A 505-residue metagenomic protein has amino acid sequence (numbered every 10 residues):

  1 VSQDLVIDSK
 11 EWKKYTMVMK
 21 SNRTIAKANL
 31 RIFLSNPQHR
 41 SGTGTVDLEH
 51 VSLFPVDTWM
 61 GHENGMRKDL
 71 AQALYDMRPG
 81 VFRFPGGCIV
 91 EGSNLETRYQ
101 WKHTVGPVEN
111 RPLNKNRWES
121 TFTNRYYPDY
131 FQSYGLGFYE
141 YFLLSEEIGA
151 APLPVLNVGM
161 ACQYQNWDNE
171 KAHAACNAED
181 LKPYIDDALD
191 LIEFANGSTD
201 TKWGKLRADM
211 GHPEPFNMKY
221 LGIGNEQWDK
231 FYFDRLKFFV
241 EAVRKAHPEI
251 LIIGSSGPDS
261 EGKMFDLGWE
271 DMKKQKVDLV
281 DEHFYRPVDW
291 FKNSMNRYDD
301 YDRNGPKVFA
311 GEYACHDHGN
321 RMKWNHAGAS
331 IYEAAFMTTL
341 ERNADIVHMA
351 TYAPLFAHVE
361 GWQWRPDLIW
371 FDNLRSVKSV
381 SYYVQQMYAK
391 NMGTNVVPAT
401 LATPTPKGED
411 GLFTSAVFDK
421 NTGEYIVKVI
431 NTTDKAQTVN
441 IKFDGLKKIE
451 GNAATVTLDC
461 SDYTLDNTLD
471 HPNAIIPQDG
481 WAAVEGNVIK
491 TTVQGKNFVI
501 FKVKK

Functional and structural regions predicted by a protein language model:
Y15-S52, W203, A208-M210: Extracellular beta-strand ligand-recognition surfaces/modules
M17, L30, V46-V56, F82 (+3 more regions): Extracellular beta-strand elements of beta-rich domains used for carbohydrate recognition/degradation or cell-matrix
A28-Q38, R207, Q227-M337, R342-I346 (+1 more regions): Noncatalytic carbohydrate-binding groove/subsite architecture in carbohydrate-active enzymes
F54-H62, N114-G135, E170-K182, M218-F233 (+3 more regions): The substrate-binding groove and active-site-proximal loops of carbohydrate-active enzymes, especially glycoside
V90, M160-Q163, G305-S415, N421-G423: Aromatic/acidic polysaccharide-binding cleft in carbohydrate-active enzymes
V90-L136, Q165-D187, G197-G222: Aromatic- and acidic-residue-enriched carbohydrate-binding clefts of CAZyme catalytic domains
D410-I449, T455-L458, K496-K502: Carbohydrate-binding surface patches
K447-V493: Acidic, Ser/Thr/Pro-rich beta/coil linker or hinge segments at domain junctions
